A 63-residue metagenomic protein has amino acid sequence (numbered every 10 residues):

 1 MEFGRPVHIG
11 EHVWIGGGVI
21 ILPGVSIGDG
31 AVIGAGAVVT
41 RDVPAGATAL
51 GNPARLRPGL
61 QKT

Functional and structural regions predicted by a protein language model:
G4-R5, G10-E11, G16-G17, L22-P23 (+4 more regions): Left-handed beta-helix
A54-T63: Terminal amphipathic alpha-helical/low-complexity segments used for targeting or macromolecular assembly
